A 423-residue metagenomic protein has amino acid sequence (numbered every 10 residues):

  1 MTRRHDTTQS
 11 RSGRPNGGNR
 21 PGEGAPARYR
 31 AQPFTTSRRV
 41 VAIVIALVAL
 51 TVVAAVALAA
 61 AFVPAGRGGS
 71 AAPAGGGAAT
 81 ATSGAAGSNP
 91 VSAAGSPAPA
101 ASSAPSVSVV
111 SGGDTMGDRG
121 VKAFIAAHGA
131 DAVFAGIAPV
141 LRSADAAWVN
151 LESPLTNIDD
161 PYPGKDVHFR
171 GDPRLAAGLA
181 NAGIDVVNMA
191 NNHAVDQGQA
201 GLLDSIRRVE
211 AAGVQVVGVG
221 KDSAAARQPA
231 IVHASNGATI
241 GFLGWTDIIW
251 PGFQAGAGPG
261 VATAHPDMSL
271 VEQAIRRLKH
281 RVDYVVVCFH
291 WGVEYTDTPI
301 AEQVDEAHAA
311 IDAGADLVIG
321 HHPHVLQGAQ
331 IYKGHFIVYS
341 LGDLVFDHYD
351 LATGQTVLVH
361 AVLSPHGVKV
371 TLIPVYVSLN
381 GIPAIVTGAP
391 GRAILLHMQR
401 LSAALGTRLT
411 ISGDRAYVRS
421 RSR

Functional and structural regions predicted by a protein language model:
T2-F34, R38-G69, G75-G77, A81-R423: Acidic, metal/ion-coordinating pockets
